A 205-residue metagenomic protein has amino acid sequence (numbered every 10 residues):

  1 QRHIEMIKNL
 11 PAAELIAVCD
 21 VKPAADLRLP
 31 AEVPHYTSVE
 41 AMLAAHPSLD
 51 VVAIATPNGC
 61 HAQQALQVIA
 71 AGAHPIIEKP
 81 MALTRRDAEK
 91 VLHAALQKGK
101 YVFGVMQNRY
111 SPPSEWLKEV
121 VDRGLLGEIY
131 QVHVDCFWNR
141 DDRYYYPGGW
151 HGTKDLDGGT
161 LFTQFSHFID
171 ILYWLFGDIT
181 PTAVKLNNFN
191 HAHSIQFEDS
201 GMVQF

Functional and structural regions predicted by a protein language model:
Q1-A31: N-terminal Rossmann-like dinucleotide-binding module
H3, V33-A94: Beta-loop-alpha module in the N-terminal Rossmann-like domain of NAD(P)-dependent dehydrogenases, especially those
L10-P11, P30, H46, F176-I179: Acidic-histidine catalytic/liganding microenvironments
A17, V51, Q131: Short, Asp-centered acidic motifs that coordinate Mg2+ and/or phosphate in catalytic or ligand-binding sites
E89-Q107, E128-V134: Rossmann-fold dehydrogenase core element
N108-S194: Predominantly a Rossmann-like dinucleotide-binding segment in NAD(P)-dependent oxidoreductases
E198, V203-F205: Active-site beta-strand termini and strand-to-loop segments that position acidic
